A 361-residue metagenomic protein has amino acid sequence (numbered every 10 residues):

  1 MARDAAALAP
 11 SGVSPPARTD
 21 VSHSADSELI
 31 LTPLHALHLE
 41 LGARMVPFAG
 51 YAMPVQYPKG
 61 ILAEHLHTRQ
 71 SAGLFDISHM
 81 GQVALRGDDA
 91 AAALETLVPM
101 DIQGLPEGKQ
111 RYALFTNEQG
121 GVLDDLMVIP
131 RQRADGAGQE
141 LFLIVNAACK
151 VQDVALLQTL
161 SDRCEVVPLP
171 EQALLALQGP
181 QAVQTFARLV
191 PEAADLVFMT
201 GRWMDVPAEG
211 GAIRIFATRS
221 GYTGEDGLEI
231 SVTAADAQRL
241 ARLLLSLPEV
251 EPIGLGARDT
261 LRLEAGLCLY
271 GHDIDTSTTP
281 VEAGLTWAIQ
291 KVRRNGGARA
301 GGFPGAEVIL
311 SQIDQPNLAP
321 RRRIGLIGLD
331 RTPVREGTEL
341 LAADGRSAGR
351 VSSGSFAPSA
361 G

Functional and structural regions predicted by a protein language model:
M1-A113, G121: Acidic, proline/glycine-enriched N-terminal capping motif
A2-A49, M53-Y57, R131-G361: Conserved, structured C-terminal
L62-H67, V122-L123, L157, A212-I215: Short hydrophobic/aromatic-rich motifs at helix boundaries and adjacent loops
D76, D125, E229: Acidic active-site catalytic centers that drive phospho-/nucleotidyl reactions and related ester hydrolyses
H79-R86, L114-F115, E140, E171-L177: Conserved short loop/turn motifs at secondary-structure junctions
D88-D124, Q181-I213: Internal amphipathic helical hairpin motif
M127-I129: Glycine-rich, Trp-frequent "lid" loop and neighboring beta-strands that shape and gate the flavin cofactor pocket
